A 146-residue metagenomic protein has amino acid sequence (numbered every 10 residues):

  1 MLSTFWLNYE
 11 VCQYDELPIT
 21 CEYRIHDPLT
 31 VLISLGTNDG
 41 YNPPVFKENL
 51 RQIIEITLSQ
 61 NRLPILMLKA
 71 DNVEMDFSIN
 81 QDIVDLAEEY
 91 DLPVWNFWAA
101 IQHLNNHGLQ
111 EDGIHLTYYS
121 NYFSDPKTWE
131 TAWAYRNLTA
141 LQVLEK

Functional and structural regions predicted by a protein language model:
M1-V45, N121-K127: Conserved SGNH/GDSL esterase-like catalytic core that processes O-acyl groups on lipids and polysaccharides
P18, D27-T30, V45-Q52, I56 (+3 more regions): Extracytoplasmic/secreted proteins, especially bacterial periplasmic and envelope-associated proteins
Y23-D27, S59, E89: Extracellular/periplasmic catalytic domains that process cell-envelope and extracellular macromolecules
P28-T30, T57-L63, T117-S120: Short amphipathic alpha-helical segments, especially helix-boundary/capping motifs
L29-L35, R62-L68, P93-N96: Structural recognition of the beta-strand scaffold that forms the well-ordered cores of secreted hydrolase catalytic
N38, R51, E55-D82: Active-site segments of SGNH/GDSL-like serine hydrolases that catalyze O-acetyl group transfer/hydrolysis on lipids
Y41-P44, E48, E74, T131: A short glycine-/small-residue-rich loop at the edge of a beta-strand within enzyme catalytic domains
E74-K146: Catalytic His-Asp segment of secreted/periplasmic serine-dependent ester chemistry enzymes
